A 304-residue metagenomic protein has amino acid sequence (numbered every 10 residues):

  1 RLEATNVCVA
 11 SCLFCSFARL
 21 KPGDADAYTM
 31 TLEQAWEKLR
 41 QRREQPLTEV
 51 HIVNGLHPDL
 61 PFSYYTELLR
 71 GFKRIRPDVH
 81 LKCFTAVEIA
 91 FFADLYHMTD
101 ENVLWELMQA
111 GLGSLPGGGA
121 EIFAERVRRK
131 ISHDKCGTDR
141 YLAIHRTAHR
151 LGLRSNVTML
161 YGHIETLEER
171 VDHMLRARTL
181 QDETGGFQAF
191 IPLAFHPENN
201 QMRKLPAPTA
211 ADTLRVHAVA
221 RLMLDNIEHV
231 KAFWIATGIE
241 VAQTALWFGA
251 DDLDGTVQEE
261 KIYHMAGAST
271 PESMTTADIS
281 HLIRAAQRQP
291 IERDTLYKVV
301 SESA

Functional and structural regions predicted by a protein language model:
L2, V50, L81-T85, L115-G117 (+4 more regions): Hydrophobic faces of well-ordered beta-strands that scaffold small-molecule active sites in alpha/beta enzyme cores
L2, V7, G55, I164 (+1 more regions): Short, surface-exposed acidic/glycine-rich loop or hinge patches that mediate macromolecular interfaces
E3-R19: Local cysteine-cluster metal-coordination motifs and their immediate loop/turn environment, predominantly Fe-S cluster
N6, W36, T66, E101 (+4 more regions): Residue-level marker for well-ordered alpha-helical positions
S11, F123-R126, E198-Q201: Short acidic/His/Gly/Ser-rich catalytic and metal-binding motifs that mark active-site loops of diverse hydrolases
S16-D24, I262-M265: Glycine-/proline-rich flexible loop or hinge segments
R19-T158, G162-D172, R176-T179: Conserved Radical SAM active-site core
R43, L175-A304: Auxiliary Fe-S-binding modules of radical SAM enzymes
